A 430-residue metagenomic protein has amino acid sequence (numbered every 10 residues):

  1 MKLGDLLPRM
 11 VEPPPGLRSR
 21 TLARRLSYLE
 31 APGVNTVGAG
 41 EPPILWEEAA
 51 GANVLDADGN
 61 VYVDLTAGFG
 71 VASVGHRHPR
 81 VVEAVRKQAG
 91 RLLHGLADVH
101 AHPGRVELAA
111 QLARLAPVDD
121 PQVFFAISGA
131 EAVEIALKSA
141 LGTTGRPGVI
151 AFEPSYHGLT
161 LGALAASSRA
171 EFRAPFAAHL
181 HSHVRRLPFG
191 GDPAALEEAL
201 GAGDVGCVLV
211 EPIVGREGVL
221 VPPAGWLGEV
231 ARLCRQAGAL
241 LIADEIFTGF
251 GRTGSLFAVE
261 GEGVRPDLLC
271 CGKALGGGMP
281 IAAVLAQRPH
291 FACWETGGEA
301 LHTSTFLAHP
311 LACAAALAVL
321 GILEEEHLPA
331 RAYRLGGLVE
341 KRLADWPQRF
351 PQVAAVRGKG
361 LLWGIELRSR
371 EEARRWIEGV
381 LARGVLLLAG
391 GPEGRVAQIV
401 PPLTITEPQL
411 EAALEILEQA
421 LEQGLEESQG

Functional and structural regions predicted by a protein language model:
M1-G430: Conserved N-terminal phosphate-binding loop of PLP-dependent enzymes in the Aspartate aminotransferase
